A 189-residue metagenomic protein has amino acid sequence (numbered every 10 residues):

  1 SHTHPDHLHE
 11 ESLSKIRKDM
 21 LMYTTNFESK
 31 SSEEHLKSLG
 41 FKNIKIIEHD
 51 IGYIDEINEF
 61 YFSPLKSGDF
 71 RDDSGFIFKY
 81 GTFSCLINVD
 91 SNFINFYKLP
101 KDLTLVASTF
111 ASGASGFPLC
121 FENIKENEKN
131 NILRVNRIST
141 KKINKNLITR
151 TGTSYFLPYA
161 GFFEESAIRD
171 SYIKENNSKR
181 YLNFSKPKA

Functional and structural regions predicted by a protein language model:
S1, T25, I47, T109 (+1 more regions): Conserved residues at the C-terminal ends of beta-strands
S1-I16: Di-metal (Zn2+ and/or Mg2+/Mn2+) metal-binding site signature of metallo-dependent hydrolases with the MBL/beta-CASP
K18-L21, F41, T151-Y155: A short helix->loop->beta-strand "cap" motif at the edges of active sites that frequently abuts
K18-Y23, F83-C85: Short active-site oxyanion
M20-S29, L157: Short internal beta-strands
L21-T25, F41-H49, V106, N177: Short hydrophobic/aromatic-enriched beta-strand-loop microsegments
I46-L119: Core dinuclear metal-dependent hydrolase active-site scaffold
F96-A189: Cap/insert and terminal regions of metallo-dependent hydrolase folds
